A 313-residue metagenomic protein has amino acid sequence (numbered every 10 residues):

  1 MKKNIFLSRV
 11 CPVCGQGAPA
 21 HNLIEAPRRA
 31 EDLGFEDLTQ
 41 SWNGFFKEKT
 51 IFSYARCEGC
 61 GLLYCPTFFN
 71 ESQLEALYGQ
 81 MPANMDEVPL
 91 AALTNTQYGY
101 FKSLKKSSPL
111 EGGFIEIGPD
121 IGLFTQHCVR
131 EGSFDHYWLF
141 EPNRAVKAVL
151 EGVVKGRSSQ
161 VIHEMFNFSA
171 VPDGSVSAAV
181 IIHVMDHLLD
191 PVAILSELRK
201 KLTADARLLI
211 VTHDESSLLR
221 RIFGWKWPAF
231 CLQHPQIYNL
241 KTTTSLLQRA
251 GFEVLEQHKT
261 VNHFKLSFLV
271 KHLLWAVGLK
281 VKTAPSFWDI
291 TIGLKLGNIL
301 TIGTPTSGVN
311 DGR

Functional and structural regions predicted by a protein language model:
M1-G174, A178-I182, V192-L195, K259 (+3 more regions): Conserved N-terminal segment of class I S-adenosyl-L-methionine
R9-A20, L240-H258, V277: A SAM-dependent methyltransferase catalytic signature shared across enzymes that methylate proteins
E25-D32, A76, L255-K280: Conserved catalytic loop of SAM-dependent methyltransferase domains
E25-D37, I210-Q236, K241-L246: Short, glycine-/aromatic-enriched active-site segment of Class I SAM-dependent methyltransferases
F35-T39, G79-D86, F223-C231, K271-V277: Short glycine/proline- and charge-enriched loop/turn segments that cap or connect secondary-structure elements
H183-H187: A short His-aromatic
L189-A193, R220: Short N-terminal helix/helix-N-cap motif within the alpha/beta-hydrolase-1
V192-R207: A short glycine-rich, Lys/Arg-flanked "PGG" loop and its adjoining helix->strand segment in the class I
